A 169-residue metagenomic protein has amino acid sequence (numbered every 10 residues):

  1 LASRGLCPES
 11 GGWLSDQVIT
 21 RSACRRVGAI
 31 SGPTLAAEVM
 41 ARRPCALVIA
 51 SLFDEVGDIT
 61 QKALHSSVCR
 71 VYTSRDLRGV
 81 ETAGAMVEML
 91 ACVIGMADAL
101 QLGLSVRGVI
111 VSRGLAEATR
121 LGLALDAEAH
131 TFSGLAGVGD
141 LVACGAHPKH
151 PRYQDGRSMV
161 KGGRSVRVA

Functional and structural regions predicted by a protein language model:
L1-A2, G28-S31, V48-S51, V93 (+1 more regions): Short beta-strand segments
L1-P44, T60-K62: Rossmann-like NAD(P)(H) cofactor-binding subdomain of soluble oxidoreductases
L6-P8, G79-E81, A143: Short, small-residue-enriched loops and turns at beta-alpha junctions that line or gate enzyme active sites
G12-W13, L115-A116, Y153: A generic alpha-helix surface/boundary motif
Q17, R21-R25, P44-T131: Internal alpha-helical scaffold of NAD(P)-dependent oxidoreductase catalytic cores
S31-P33, R75, H147: Residues at the C-termini of beta-strands that transition into short coil/loop
E38-M40, A83, H147: Short glycine-biased active-site loop of nucleotidyltransferases that positions the nucleotide triphosphate and helps
V87, A91-D98, L123-A169: NAD(P)-dependent Rossmann-like dehydrogenase/reductase catalytic/cofactor-binding core
